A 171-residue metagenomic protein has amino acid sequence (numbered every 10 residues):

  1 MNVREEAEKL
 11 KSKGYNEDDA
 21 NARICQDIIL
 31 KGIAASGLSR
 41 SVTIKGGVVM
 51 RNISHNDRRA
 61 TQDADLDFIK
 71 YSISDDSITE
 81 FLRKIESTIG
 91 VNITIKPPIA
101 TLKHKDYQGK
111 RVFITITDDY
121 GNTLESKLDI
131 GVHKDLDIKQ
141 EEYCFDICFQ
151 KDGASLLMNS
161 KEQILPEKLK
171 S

Functional and structural regions predicted by a protein language model:
M1-S171: Compositionally biased terminal segments of proteins
